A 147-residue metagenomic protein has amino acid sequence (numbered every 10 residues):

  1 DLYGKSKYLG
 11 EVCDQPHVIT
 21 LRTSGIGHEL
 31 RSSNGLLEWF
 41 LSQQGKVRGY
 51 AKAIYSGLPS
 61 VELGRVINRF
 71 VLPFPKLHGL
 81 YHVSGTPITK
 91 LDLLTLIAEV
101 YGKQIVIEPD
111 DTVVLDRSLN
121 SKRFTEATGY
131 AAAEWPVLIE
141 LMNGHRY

Functional and structural regions predicted by a protein language model:
L2, S6: Active-site helix of classical SDR
Y8, V12-Y55, V61-E62: NAD(P)-dependent short-chain dehydrogenase/reductase
G10-H17, W39-Q44, F70-V71, V83 (+2 more regions): Alpha-helix C-terminal capping segments
G49-I54, L80-I88, A127: Glycine-rich Rossmann NAD(P)(H)-binding loop
S60, K90, A131-W135: Amphipathic alpha-helical segment in the mid-to-C-terminal domain of diverse UDP/GDP-sugar glycosyltransferases
V61-R69, P136, E140: Amphipathic alpha-helical segments that line or abut small-molecule/effector binding pockets and mediate allosteric
V66-R69, P73-S121: Mid/C-terminal beta-alpha module of Rossmann-like enzyme folds, strongest in SDR-family dehydrogenases/epimerases
Q104-Y147: C-terminal amphipathic/interface module of NAD(P)-dependent oxidoreductases and related NAD-binding regulators
